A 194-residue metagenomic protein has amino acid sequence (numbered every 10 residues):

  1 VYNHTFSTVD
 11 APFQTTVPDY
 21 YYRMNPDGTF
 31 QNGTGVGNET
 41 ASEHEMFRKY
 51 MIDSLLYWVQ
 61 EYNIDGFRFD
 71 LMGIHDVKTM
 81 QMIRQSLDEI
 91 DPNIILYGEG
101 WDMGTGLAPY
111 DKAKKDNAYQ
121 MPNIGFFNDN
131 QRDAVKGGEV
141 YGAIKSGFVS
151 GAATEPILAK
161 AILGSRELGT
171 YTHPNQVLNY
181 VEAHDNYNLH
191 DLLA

Functional and structural regions predicted by a protein language model:
V1-Y62, M80-D91, I95: Substrate-binding/active-site clefts of carbohydrate-active enzymes
Y2, M72, W101-D102: Catalytic metal-binding/acid-base residues of hydrolase active sites
T5, H75, G104: Feature marks short, surface-exposed loop/turn motifs that line or immediately flank catalytic pockets and channel
V36, E43, R68, L168-G169: Residue-level detector of alpha-helix boundaries and kinks
G66-M72: Short catalytic-loop micro-motif centered on adjacent basic/acidic residues
M72-K78: Acidic-and-aromatic substrate-binding clefts and catalytic sites of carbohydrate-active enzymes
R84-Q85, E89-A194: Conserved alpha/beta catalytic core and glycan-binding cleft of carbohydrate-active enzymes
